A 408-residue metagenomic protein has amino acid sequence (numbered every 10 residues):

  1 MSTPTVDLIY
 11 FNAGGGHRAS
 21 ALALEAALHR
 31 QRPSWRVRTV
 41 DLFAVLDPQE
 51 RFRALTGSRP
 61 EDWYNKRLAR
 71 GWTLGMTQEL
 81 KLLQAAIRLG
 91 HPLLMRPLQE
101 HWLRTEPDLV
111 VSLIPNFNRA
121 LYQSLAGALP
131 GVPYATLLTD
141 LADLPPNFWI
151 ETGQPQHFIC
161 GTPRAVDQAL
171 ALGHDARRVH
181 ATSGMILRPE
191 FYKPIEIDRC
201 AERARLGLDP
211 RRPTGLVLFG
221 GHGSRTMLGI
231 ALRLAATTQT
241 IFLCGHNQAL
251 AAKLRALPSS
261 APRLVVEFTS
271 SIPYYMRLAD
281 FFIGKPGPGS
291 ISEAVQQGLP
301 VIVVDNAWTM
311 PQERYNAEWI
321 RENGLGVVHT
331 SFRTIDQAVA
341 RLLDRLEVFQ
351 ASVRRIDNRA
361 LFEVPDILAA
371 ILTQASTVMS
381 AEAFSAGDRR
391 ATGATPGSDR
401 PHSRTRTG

Functional and structural regions predicted by a protein language model:
S20, R70-G173, R178: Active-site and donor-binding regions of nucleotide-sugar-utilizing enzymes
A23-T105: Conserved N-terminal ligand/cofactor-binding loop architecture of enzyme catalytic domains
Q156-T214, F219: A nucleotide-sugar donor-handling region in carbohydrate enzymes
I197-L278: Donor-nucleotide binding loops and adjacent catalytic segments primarily of GT-B fold Leloir glycosyltransferases
P262, R277-P286, S290: Acidic donor-binding loop of glycosyltransferase active sites
I291-V339: Catalytic binding pocket for nucleotide-activated donors in carbohydrate/polymer assembly enzymes
E347-R359: A short, well-ordered alpha-helix in the C-terminal region of glycosyltransferases
N358-G393, G397-G408: C-terminal alpha-helical cap of glycosyltransferases
